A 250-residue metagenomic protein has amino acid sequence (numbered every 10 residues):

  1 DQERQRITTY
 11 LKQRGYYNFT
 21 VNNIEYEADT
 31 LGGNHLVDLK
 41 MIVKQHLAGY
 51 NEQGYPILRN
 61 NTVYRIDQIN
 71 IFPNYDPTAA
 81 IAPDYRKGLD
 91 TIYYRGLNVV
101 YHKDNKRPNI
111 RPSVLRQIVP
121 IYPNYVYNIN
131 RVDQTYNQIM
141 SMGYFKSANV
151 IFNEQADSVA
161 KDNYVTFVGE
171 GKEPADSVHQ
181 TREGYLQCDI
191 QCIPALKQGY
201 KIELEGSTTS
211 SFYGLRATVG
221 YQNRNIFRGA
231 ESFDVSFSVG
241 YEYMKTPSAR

Functional and structural regions predicted by a protein language model:
D1-T208, G220, D234-A249: Periplasmic polypeptide-binding modules associated with outer-membrane biogenesis and secretion
S211: Loop/helix-junction capping segments adjacent to catalytic residues or to phosphate/diphosphate-binding pockets
A217: Internal, glycine-rich beta/alpha segment that forms the wall or movable "lid" of small-molecule/cofactor binding
I226-S232: Short loop/turn motifs that connect adjacent beta-strands in outer-membrane beta-barrel proteins
